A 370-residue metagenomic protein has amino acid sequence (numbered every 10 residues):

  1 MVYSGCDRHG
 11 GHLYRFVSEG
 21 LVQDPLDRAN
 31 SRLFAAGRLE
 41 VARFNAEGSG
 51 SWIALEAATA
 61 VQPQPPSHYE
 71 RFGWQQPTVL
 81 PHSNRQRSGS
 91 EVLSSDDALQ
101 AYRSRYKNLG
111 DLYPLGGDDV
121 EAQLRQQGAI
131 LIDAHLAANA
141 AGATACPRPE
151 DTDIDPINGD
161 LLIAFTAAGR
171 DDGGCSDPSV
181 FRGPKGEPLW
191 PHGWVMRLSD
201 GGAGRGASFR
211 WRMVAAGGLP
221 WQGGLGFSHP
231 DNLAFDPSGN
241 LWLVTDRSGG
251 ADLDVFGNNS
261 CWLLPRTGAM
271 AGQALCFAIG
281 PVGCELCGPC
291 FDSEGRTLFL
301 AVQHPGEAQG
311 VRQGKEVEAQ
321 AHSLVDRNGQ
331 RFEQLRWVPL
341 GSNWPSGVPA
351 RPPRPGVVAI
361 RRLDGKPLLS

Functional and structural regions predicted by a protein language model:
M1-S370: Conserved small-residue
